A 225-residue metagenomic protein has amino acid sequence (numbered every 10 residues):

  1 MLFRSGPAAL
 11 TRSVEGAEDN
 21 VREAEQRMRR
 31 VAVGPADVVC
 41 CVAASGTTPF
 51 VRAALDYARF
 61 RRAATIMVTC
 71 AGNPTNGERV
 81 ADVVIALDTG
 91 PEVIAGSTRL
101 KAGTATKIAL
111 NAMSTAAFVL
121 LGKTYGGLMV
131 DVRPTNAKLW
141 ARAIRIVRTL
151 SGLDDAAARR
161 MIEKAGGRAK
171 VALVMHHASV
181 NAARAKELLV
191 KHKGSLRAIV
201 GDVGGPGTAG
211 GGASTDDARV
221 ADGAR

Functional and structural regions predicted by a protein language model:
M1-L2: Short, small-residue-biased leader/transition segments that mark boundaries at the very start of proteins
G6-V38: Ligand-binding beta-strand-loop-alpha-helix segment within the catalytic cores of soluble metabolic enzymes
P35, A44-A54, G77: Short glycine/serine/threonine-rich phosphate/pyrophosphate-binding segments that cradle anionic phosphate groups
V39, T65, V84-I85: Short, well-ordered beta-strand core segments
A43-P49, G72-N73, A137, K164-G167: Gly/Ser/Thr-rich loops at beta-strand to alpha-helix junctions that form or flank small-molecule/cofactor-binding
L55-F60: Surface-exposed amphipathic alpha-helices with a cationic face
T69-G127, A137-K138: Short alpha-helices
A112, A117-R225: Short, amphipathic alpha-helical interaction segments embedded in low-complexity terminal/linker regions of eukaryotic
